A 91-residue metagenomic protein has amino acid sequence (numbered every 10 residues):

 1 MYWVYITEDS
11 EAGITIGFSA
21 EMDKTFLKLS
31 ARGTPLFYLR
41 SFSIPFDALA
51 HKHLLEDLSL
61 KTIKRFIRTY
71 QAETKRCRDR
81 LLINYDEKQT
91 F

Functional and structural regions predicted by a protein language model:
Y2-R32, S41, H53-D57: GIY-YIG-like beta-to-alpha core
Y2-Y5, Y38, Y70, Y85: Sequence-level detector for tyrosine residue identity
E8, M22, F46, R78 (+1 more regions): Intrinsic-disorder/low-complexity regions
G13, L27, H51, K61 (+2 more regions): A generic signature of intrinsically disordered, low-complexity regions enriched in glycine/proline and charged/polar
S30-K75: Aromatic/basic micro-patches that form nucleic-acid/chromatin recognition or nuclease catalytic surfaces
Y70-F91: A cross-kingdom feature marking charged/low-complexity
